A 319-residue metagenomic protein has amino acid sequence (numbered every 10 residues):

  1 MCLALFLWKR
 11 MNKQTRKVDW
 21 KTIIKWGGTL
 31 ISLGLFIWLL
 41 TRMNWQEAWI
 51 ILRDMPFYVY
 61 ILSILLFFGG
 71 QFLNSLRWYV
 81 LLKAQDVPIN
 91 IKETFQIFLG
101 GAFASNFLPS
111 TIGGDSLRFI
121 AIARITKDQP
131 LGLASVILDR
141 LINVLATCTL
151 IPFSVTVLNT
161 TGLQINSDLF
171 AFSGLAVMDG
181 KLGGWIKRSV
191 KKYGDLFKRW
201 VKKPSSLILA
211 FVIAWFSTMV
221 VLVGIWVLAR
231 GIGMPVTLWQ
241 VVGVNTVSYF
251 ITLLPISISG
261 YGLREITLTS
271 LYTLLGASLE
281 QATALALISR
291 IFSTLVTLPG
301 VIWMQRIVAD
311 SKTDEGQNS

Functional and structural regions predicted by a protein language model:
M1-L99, T156-L253, L279-S319: Predominantly cytoplasmic-facing regulatory/coupling regions of multi-pass membrane proteins
Y79-L82, S116-I120, I266: Helix-loop junctions and terminal segments of transmembrane helices in multi-pass membrane transport/translocation
F95-R124: Extended non-transmembrane interhelical loops and adjacent amphipathic helices of multipass membrane proteins
G100, A104-L108, P130-V155, A284-P299: Membrane-embedded alpha-helical segments of transport systems, primarily multispan ion/solute transporters
G101-S110, T246-Y261, E265: Transmembrane alpha-helix interface/packing and boundary motifs in multi-pass membrane proteins, characterized by
D115-S116, G262-R264, I302: Gly/Ser/Thr-rich beta-alpha loop segments that engage phosphate groups in nucleotides
I122-P130, I266-Q281: Interfacial segments of multi-pass membrane proteins
